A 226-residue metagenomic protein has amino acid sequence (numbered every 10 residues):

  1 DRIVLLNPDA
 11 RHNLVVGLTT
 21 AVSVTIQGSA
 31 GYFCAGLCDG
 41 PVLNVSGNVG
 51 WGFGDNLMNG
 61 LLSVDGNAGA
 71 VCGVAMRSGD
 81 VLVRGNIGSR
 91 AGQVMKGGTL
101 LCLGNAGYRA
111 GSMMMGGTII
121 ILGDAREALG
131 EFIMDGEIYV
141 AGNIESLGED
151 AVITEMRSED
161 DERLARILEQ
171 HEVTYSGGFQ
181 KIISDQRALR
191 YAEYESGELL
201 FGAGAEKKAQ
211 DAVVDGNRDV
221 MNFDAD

Functional and structural regions predicted by a protein language model:
D1-I3, H12-L14, T20-V22, C34 (+8 more regions): The right-handed parallel beta-helix/beta-solenoid scaffold, focusing on the short coil/turn and N-cap positions
D1-N7, R11-L14, Y108, M115-D226: Intrinsically disordered, low-complexity terminal regions
L6-P8, G17, Q27-S29, G36-L37 (+10 more regions): Feature marks extracellular polysaccharide-active and adherence modules
A10-H12, A30-Y32, V42, V49-W51 (+1 more regions): A short acidic, glycine/proline-enriched capping/turn motif at secondary-structure boundaries, especially helix N-cap
L14, F33-C34, G52-F53, V71-C72 (+3 more regions): Tandem-repeat/low-complexity and Cys-motif detector
V16-T20, G36, D55, N59 (+5 more regions): Generic structural "secondary-structure junction" signal
G66, D80-N86, V94-E127: Long, polar low-complexity repeats
